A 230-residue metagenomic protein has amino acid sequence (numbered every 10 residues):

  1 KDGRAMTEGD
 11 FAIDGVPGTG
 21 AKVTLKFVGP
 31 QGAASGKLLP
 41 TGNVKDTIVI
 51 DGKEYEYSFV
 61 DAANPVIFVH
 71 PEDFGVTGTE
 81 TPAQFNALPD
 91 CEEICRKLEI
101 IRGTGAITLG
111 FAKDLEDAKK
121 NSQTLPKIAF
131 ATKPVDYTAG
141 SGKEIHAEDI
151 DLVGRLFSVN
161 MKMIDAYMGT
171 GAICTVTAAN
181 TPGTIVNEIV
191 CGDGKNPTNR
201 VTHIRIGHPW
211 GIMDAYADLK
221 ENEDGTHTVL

Functional and structural regions predicted by a protein language model:
K1-L230: Non-transmembrane, aqueous-exposed alpha-helical and coiled segments at domain scale
